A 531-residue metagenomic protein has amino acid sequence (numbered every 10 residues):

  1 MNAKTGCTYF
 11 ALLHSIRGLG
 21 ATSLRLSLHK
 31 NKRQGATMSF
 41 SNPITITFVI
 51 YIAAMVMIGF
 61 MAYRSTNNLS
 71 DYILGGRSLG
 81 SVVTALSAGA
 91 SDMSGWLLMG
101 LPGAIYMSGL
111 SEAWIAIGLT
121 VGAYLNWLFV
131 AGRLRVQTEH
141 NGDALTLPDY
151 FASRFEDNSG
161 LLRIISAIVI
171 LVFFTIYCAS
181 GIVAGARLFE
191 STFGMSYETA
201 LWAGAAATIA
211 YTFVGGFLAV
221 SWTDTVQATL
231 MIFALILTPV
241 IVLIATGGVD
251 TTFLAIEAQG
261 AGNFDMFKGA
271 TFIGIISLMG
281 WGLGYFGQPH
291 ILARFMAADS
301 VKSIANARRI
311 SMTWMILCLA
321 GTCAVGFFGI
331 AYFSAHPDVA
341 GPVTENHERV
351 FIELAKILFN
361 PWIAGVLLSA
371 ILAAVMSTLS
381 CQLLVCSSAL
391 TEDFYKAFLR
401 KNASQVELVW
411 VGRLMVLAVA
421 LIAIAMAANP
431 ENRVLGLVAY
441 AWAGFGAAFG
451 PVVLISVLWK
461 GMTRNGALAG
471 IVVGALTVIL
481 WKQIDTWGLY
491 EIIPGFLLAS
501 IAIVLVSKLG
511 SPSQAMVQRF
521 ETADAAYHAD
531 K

Functional and structural regions predicted by a protein language model:
M1-A3, H29-R33, F264: Generic cytosolic/nucleocytoplasmic N-terminal low-complexity/intrinsically disordered segments
A11-L13, L101: Repetitive helical segments and hydrophobic/amphipathic motifs
S23-T37: Short, Lys/Arg-enriched N-terminal segments with co-localized hydrophobic residues within the first ~10-30 amino acids
R33-K531: Membrane-embedded helix-loop-helix hairpins and adjacent transmembrane boundary segments in multi-pass transporters
